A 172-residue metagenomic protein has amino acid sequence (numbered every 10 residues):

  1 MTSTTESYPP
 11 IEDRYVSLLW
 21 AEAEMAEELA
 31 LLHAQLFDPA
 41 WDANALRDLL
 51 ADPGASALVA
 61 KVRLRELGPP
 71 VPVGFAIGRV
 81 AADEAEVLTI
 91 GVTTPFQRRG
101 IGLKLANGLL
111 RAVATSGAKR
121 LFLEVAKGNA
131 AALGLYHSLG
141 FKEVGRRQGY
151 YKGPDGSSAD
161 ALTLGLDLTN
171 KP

Functional and structural regions predicted by a protein language model:
S3, I11-R99, L103-A112, S116 (+1 more regions): Acetyl-CoA-dependent GNAT
N44, F122-E124, H137, K142-A159: Conserved catalytic-core motifs of GNAT/GCN5-like acyltransferases
R47, L64, K127-G128, Y150-Y151: Conserved beta-strand edge residues that scaffold enzyme active sites
V92, A126-K127: Short amphipathic helical patch at the helix-1/turn junction of helix-turn-helix
A106, N129-A132, G149-D155: Short glycine/proline-centered loop/turn elements that form peptide/ligand docking sites
